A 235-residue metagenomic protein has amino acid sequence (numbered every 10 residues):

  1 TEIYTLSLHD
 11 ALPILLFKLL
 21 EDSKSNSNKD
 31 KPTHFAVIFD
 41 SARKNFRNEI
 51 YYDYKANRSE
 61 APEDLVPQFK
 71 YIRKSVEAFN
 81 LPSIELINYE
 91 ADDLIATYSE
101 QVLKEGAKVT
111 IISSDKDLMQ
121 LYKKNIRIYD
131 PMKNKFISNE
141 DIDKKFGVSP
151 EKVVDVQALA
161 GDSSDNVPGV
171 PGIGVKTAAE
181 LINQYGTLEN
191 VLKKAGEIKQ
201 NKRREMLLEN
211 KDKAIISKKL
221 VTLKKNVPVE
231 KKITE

Functional and structural regions predicted by a protein language model:
T1-I3: Short, well-ordered junction/capping motifs at the entry into regular secondary structure
L6, A11-I112, K116-F136, K213-I216 (+1 more regions): Noncatalytic, basic helical substrate-engagement surface that gates or grips nucleic-acid strands
S25, K29-A36, F79-L81, K104 (+2 more regions): Non-catalytic nucleic-acid-binding/docking modules located in mid-to-C-terminal regions of nucleic-acid enzymes
